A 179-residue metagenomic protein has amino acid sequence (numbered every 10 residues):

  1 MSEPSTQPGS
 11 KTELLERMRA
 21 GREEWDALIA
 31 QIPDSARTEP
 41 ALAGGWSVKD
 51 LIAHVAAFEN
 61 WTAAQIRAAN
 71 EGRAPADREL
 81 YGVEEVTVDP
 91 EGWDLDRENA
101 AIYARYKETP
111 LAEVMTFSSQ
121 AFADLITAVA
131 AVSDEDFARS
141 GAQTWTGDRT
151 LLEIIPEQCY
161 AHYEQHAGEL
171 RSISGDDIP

Functional and structural regions predicted by a protein language model:
M1-E24, A30-D34: Long, hydrophobic/aromatic N-terminal blocks
M1-L14, W61-S118, D176-P179: Short, helix-capping/interhelical loops that line the mouth of catalytic, cofactor-, or ligand-binding pockets
M18-W25, V48-I66, P90-D96, A104 (+3 more regions): Alpha-helical transition-metal enzyme core signature, strongest for iron centers
E23-K49, Q65-D77, I126-G147: Helix-loop segments that flank and shape redox-cofactor active sites
E135, Q165-P179: Long amphipathic alpha-helical segments
E135-H166: Short, active-site-adjacent segments that bind or coordinate small-molecule cofactors and metal centers
